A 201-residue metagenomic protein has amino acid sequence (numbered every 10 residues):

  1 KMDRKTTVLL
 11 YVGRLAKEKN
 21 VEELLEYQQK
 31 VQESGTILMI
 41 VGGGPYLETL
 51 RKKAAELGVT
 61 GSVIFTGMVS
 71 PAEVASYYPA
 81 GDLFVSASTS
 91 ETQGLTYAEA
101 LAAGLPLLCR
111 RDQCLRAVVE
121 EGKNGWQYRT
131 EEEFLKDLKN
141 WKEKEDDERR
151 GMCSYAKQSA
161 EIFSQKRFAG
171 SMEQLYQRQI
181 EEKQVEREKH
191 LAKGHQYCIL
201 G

Functional and structural regions predicted by a protein language model:
T7-K30, T36, P45-R51, E132: A conserved mid-protein helix/loop that constitutes part of the nucleotide-sugar donor-binding site
R51-V69: Nucleotide-activated donor-binding/catalytic signature segment of Leloir-type glycosyltransferases, i.e., the conserved
M68-V69, S76-G81: Short alpha-helical donor nucleotide-sugar binding micro-motif in glycosyltransferases
T89: Aromatic "clamp/platform" in nucleotide-sugar-dependent glycosyltransferases that forms part of the donor/acceptor
P106-C109: Short hydrophobic beta-strand element within catalytic cores of glycosyltransferases and related nucleotide-activated
E121-G122, W126-E132, K139-D146: Conserved acidic donor-binding segment of nucleotide-sugar-dependent glycosyltransferases
E148-I162: A short, well-ordered alpha-helix in the C-terminal region of glycosyltransferases
